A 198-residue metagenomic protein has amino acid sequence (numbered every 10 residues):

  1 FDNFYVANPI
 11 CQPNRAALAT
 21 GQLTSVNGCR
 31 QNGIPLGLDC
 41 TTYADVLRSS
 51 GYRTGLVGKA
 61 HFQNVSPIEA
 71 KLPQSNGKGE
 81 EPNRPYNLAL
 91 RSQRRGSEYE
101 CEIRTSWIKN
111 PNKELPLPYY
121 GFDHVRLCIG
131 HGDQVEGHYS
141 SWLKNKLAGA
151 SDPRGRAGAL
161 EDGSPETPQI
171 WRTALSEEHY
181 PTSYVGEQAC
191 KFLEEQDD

Functional and structural regions predicted by a protein language model:
F1-D198: Formylglycine-dependent sulfatase
